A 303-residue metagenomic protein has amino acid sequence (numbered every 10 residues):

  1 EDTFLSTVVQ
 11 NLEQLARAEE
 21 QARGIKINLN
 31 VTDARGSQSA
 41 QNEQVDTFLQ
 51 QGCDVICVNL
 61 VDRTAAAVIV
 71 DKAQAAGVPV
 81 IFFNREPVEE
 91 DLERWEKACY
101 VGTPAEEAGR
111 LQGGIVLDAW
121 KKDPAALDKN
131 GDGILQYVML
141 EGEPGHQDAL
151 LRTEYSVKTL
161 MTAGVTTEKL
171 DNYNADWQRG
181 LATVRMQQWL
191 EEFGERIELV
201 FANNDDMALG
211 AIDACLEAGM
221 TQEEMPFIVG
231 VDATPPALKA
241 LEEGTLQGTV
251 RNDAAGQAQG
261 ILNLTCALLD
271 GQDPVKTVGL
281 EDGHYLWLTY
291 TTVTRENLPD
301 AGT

Functional and structural regions predicted by a protein language model:
E1-E19, N30-E43, Q51-C53, N59-R63 (+2 more regions): Extracytoplasmic "Venus flytrap"
F4-E20, A108-Q112, Q147-T166, L181 (+2 more regions): Short, solvent-exposed amphipathic alpha-helices that sit in or adjacent to ligand/effector-binding or catalytic
L5, N30-V31, V55-N59, P79-N84 (+6 more regions): Structural recognition of the beta-strand scaffold that forms the well-ordered cores of secreted hydrolase catalytic
A18-A34, Q136-M139, M161-R179: Short beta-strand elements in bilobed, periplasmic/extracellular small-molecule ligand-binding domains
Q41, Y100-G133, A182-R185, A233-A237 (+1 more regions): Hydrophobic alpha-helical segments within soluble ligand-binding/sensing domains
D46, I56-A75, V80, L151 (+2 more regions): Hydrophobic alpha-helical
I69-E107, A125-Q136, T234-E242, L246-Q247: Flexible loop/hinge segments that line or gate small-molecule binding clefts
G133-P144, K158, G256-T303: Hinge/cleft segment of the Venus flytrap/periplasmic-binding protein
